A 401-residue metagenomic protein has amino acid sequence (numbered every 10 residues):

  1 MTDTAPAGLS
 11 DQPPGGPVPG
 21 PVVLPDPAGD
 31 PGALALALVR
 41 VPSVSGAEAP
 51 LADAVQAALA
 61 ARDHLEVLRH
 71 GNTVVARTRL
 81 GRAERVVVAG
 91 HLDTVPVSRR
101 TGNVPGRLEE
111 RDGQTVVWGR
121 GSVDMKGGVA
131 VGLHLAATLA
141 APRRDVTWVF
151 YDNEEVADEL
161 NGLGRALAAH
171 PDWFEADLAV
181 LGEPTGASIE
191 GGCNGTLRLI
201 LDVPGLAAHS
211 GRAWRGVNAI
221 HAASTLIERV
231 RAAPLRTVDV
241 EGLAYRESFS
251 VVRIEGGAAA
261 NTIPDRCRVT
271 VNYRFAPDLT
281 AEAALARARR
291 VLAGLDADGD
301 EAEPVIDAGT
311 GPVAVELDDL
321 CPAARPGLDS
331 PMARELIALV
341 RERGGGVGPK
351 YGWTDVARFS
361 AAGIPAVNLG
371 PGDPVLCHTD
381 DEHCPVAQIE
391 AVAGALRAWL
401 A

Functional and structural regions predicted by a protein language model:
M1-T4, P17, P96, P184 (+2 more regions): Metal-dependent amide/peptide-bond hydrolase catalytic core, centered on the "pita-bread" metallohydrolase fold
T2-V97, R266-N272, L285-R290, V386-E390 (+1 more regions): N-terminal helical capping/dimerization or prosegment-like subdomains of hydrolases acting on amide or phosphate bonds
V67, G106-E110, V251-I254, F359: A structural signal for short hydrophobic beta-strand segments in well-ordered beta-sheet cores
L80-G81, E110, A141-P142, H170-F174 (+3 more regions): Solvent-exposed alpha-helices and their adjacent loops that cap or buttress functional pockets in soluble metabolic
R82-R85, D112-Q114, P142-V146, W173-D177 (+2 more regions): Short coil/turn connectors at secondary-structure junctions
R85-F150, G162, D380: Active-site metal-coordination/substrate-binding segment of hydrolases, especially metallo-dependent peptidases
V86-V88, V149, V180, P365-L369: Hydrophobic/aromatic beta-strand patches that form the interior of the parallel beta-sheet core in alpha/beta enzyme
K126-T196: Acidic/histidine-rich catalytic neighborhood of metal-dependent amide-processing enzymes
